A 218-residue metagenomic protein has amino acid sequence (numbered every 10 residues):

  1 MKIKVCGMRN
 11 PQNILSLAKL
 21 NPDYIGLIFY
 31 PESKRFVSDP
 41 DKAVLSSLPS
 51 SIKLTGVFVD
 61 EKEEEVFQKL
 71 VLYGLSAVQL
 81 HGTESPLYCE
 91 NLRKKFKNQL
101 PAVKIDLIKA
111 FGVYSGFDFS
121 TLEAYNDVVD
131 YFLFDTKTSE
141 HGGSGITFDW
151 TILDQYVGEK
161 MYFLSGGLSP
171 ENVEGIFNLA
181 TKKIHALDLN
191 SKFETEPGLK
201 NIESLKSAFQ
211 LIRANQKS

Functional and structural regions predicted by a protein language model:
M1-S218: Conserved N-terminal beta1-alpha1 strand-loop-helix module at the mouth
